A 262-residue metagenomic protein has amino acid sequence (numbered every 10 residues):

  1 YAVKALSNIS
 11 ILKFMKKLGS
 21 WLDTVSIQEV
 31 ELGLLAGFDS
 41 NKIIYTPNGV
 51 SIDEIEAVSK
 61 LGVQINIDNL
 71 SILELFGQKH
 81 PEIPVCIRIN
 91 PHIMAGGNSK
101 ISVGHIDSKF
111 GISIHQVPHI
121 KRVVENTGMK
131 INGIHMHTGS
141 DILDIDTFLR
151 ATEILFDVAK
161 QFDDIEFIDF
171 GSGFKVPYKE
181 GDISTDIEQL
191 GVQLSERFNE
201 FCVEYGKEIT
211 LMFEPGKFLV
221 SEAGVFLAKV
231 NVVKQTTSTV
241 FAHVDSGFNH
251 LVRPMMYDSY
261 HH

Functional and structural regions predicted by a protein language model:
Y1-F167, V176, R197, C202: Active-site-proximal beta-alpha core segment in soluble small-molecule metabolic enzymes
I93-A95, E166-D182, M212-A223, H250-V252: Flexible glycine/acidic-rich beta-alpha junction loops that bind and position SAM and/or redox cofactors in anaerobic
N98, I106, H115, T147 (+5 more regions): Short capping/connector residues at structural and topological boundaries
D144-R150, Y178-L190, V220-V232: Short glycine/threonine-rich loop-to-helix capping motif typified by GTGT followed within a few residues by an Asp-Pro
I187-N199: Glycine-rich and small/hydrophobic secondary-structure elements
E208-H262: Charged (often Lys/Glu-rich) extended helix/loop segments that serve as interaction or gating elements
